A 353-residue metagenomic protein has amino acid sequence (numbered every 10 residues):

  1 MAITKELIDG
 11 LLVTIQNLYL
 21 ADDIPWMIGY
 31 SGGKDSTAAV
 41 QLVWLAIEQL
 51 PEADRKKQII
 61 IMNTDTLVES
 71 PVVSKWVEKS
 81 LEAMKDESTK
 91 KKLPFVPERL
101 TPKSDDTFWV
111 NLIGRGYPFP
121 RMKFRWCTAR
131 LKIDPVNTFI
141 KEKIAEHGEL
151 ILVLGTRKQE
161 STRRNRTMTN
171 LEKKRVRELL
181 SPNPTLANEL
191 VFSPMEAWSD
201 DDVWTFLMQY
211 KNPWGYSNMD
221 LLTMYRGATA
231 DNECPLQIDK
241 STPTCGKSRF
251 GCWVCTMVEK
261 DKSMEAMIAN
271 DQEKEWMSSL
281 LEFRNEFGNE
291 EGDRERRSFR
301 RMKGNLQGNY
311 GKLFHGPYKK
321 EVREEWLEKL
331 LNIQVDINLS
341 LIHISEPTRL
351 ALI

Functional and structural regions predicted by a protein language model:
M1-M27, K34-S345, R349, I353: Nucleotide-activated chemistry modules centered on ATP-dependent adenylation/adenylyltransferase
